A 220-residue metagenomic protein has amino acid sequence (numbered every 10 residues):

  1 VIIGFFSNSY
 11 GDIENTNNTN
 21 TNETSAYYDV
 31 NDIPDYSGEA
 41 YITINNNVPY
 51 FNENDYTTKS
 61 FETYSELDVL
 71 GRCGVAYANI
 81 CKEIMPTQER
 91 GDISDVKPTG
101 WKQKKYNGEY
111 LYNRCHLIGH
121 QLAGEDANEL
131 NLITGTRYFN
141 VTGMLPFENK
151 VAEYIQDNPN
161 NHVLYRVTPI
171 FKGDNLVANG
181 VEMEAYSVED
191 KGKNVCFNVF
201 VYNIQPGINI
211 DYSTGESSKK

Functional and structural regions predicted by a protein language model:
V1-S7: Hydrophobic membrane-insertion alpha-helices, especially the h-region of bacterial N-terminal signal peptides
S9-S60: N-terminal, intrinsically disordered, polar/charged segments of Gram-positive cell-envelope systems that serve as
F51-K220: Domain-level detector of nuclease and nuclease-like folds in predominantly extracellular/periplasmic contexts
